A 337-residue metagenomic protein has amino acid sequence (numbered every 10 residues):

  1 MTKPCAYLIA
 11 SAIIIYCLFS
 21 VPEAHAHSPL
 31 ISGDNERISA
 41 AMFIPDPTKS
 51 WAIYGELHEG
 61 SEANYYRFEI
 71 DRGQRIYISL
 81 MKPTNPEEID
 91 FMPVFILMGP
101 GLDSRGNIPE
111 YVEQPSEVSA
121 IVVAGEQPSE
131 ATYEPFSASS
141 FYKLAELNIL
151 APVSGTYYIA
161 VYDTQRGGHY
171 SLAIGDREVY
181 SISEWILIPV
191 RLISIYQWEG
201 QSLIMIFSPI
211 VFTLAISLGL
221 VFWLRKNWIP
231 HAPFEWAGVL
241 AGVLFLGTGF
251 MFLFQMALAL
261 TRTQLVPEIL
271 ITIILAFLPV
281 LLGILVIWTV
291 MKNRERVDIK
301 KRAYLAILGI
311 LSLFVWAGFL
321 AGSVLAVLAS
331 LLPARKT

Functional and structural regions predicted by a protein language model:
M1-I9: Bacterial N-terminal signal peptides that target proteins for export
I9-F19: Bacterial N-terminal signal peptides
V21-A26: Sec/Tat signal peptide C-region and signal peptidase I cleavage site
H27-R37, Y66, E87, P93-S104 (+1 more regions): C-terminal edge strands of extracellular/lumenal beta-sandwich accessory domains
I44-I70, R75, L80-T84, V94 (+1 more regions): Non-catalytic, beta-strand-enriched accessory regions in extracellular/secretory proteins and membrane protein
F91-I121: Extended low-complexity, serine/threonine- and proline-enriched intrinsically disordered segments
Q114-L150: Extended, solvent-exposed segments with strong compositional bias
L192-A329: Alpha-helical transmembrane segments forming the membrane-embedded cores of inner-membrane proteins across
